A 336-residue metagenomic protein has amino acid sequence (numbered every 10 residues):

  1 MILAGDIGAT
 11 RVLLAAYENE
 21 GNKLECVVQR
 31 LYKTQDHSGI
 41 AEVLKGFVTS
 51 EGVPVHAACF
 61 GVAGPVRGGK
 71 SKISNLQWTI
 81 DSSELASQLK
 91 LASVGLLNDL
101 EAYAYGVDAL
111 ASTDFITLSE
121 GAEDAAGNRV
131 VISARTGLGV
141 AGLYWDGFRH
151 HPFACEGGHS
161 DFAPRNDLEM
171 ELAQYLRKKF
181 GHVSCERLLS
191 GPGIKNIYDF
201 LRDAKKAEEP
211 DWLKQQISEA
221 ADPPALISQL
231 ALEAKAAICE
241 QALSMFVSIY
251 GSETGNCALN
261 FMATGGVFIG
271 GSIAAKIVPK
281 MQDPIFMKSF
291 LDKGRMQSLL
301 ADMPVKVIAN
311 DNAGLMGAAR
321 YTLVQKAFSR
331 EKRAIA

Functional and structural regions predicted by a protein language model:
M1-P54, E171-A336: ATP-binding/phosphotransfer module of carbohydrate and carboxylate kinases, centering on a glycine-rich
T10, L100-E101, T136, I273: A generic "binding-loop/recognition-motif" signal
K33-T34, N75-L76, G95-E101, G121-D124 (+2 more regions): Active-site nucleophile and cofactor-binding loops and adjacent substrate-binding regions of central metabolic enzymes
E51-L96, E101-D114, V131, K276-P279: Short beta-strand-loop/turn "lid" adjacent to the catalytic site in phosphate-handling enzymes
R67, S93-D124, S218-V247, S252: ATP-dependent carbohydrate kinase catalytic cores
K90-A92, A125-R129, A263-T264, D302-M303: Short coil/turn connectors at secondary-structure junctions
V107, A141-W145, F200: A short secondary-structure junction signal
D114-E186, V278-M281, I285-L291, R295-L300: Glycine-rich phosphate-binding loop of actin/hexokinase-like ATP-binding domains
